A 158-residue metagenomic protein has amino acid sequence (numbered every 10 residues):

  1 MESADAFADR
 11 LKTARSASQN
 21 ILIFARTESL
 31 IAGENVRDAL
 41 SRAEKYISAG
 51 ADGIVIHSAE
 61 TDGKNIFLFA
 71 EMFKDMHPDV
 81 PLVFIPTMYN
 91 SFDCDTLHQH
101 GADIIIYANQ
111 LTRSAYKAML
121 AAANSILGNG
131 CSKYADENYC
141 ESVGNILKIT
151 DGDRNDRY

Functional and structural regions predicted by a protein language model:
M1-T87, S91-I106, S114-L120, N124 (+1 more regions): Alpha/beta enzyme core
Q110-Y158: Extended, intrinsically disordered, low-complexity segments
